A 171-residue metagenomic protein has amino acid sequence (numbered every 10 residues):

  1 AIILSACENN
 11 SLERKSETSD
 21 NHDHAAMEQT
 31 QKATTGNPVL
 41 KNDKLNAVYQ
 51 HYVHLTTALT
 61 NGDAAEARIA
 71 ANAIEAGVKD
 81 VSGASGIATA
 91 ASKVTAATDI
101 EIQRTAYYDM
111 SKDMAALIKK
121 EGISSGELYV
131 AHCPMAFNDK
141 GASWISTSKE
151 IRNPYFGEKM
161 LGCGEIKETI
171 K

Functional and structural regions predicted by a protein language model:
C7-S11: Bacterial signal peptide processing site
K15-L40: Post-signal peptide N-terminal segment of mature Sec-exported envelope proteins
N42-N61, A65-K171: Mature extracytoplasmic or organellar-lumen-exposed domains after removal of signal/transit peptides
